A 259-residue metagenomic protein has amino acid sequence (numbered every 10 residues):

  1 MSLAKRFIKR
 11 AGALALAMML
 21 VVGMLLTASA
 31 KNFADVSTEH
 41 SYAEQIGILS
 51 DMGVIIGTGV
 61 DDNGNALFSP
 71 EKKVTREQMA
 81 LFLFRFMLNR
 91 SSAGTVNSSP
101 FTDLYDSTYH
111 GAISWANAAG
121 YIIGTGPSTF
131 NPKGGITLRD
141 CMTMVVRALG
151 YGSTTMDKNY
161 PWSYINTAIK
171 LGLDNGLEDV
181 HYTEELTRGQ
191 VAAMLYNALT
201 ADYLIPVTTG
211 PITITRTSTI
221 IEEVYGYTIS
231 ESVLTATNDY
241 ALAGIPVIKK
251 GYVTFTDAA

Functional and structural regions predicted by a protein language model:
S2-A43, I55-G111, A119-R139, V145-E185 (+1 more regions): Feature responds to low-complexity, polar/acidic, surface-exposed segments characteristic of secreted/exported proteins
M52: Conserved dinucleotide-binding and phosphotransfer motif residues
